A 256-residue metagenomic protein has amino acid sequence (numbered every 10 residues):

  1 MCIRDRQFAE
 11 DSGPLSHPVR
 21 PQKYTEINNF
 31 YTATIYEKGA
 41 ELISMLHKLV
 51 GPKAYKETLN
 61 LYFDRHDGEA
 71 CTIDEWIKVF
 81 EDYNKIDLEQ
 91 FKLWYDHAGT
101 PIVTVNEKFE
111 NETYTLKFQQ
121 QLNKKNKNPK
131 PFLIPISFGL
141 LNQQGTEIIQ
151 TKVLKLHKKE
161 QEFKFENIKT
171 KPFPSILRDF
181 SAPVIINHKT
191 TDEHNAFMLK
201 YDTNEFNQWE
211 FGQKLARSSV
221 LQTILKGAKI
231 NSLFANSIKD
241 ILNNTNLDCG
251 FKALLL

Functional and structural regions predicted by a protein language model:
R4-A9, G13, H17, T32-A33 (+3 more regions): Long, ordered, helix-rich scaffold segments
R4-N111, T115-F118: Hydrophobic alpha-helical and helix-loop surface patches within well-folded domains that function as non-catalytic
K23, L59, F118-Q120, L140-N142 (+2 more regions): Active-site proximal loops enriched in glycine and acidic residues that flank catalytic Cys/His/Asp and coordinate
K48, D96, Q121, Q143 (+2 more regions): Residue-level marker of positions within ordered structural domains that often coincide with functionally constrained
R65-C71, D82, Q150-K159, P183-T190: Short, exposed beta-strand "edge-strand" segments with a Pro/Gly-rich flavor and a Y/T-containing core
F80, L140, I241-L242: Hydrophobic, Leu/Ile/Phe/Ala-enriched alpha-helical segments that form helix-helix packing faces
D87-Q90, T100-I176: Beta-strand-rich binding/interaction modules
